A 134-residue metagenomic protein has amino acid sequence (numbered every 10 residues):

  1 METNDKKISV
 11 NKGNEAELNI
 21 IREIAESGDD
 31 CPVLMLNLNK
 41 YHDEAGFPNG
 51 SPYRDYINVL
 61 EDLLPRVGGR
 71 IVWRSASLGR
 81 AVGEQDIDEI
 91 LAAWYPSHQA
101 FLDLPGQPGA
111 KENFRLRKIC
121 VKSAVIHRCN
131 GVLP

Functional and structural regions predicted by a protein language model:
M1-D88, P96-D103, N130-P134: Short S/T/G/P-rich N-terminal loop/turn motif that feeds into the first structured element of a domain
A92-Y95, Q99-P134: Short, Lys/Arg-rich amphipathic alpha-helical interaction segments that bind nucleic acids or acidic protein surfaces
